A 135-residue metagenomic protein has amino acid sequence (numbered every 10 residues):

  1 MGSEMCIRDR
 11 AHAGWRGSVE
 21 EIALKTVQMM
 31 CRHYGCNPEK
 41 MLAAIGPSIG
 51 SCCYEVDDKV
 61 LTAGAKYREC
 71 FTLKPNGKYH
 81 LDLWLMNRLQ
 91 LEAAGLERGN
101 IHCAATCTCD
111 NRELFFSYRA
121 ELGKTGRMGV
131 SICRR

Functional and structural regions predicted by a protein language model:
S3, I7-R135: Active-site microenvironment for binding and transforming phosphate-containing groups
